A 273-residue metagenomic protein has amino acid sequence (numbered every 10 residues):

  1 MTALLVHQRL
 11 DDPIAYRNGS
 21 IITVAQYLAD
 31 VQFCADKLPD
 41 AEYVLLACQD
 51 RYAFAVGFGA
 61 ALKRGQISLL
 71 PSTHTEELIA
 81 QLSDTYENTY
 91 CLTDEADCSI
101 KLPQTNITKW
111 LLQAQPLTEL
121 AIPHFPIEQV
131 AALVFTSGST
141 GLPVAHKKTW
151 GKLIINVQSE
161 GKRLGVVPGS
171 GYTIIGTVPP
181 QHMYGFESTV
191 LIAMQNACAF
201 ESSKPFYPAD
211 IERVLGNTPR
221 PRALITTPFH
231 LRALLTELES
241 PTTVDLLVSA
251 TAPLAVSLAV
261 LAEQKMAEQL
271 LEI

Functional and structural regions predicted by a protein language model:
L5-L10, L117-F135, V167-I174: Conserved pre-ATP/AMP-binding loop-to-beta segment of ANL
R9-L38, K148-G151: Conserved AMP-binding/adenylate-forming core of the ANL superfamily
I21-T23, P123, A131-Q158: Conserved AMP-binding A3 loop
A35-H74, G171-P180: Conserved AMP-binding/adenylate-forming
D84-D94, K147-R163, G169-A233, L246 (+1 more regions): AMP-binding/adenylate-forming
L102-V130, N156-V157: Flexible, low-complexity linker/hinge segments
L235-I273: Gly/Ser/Thr-rich phosphate-binding loop
